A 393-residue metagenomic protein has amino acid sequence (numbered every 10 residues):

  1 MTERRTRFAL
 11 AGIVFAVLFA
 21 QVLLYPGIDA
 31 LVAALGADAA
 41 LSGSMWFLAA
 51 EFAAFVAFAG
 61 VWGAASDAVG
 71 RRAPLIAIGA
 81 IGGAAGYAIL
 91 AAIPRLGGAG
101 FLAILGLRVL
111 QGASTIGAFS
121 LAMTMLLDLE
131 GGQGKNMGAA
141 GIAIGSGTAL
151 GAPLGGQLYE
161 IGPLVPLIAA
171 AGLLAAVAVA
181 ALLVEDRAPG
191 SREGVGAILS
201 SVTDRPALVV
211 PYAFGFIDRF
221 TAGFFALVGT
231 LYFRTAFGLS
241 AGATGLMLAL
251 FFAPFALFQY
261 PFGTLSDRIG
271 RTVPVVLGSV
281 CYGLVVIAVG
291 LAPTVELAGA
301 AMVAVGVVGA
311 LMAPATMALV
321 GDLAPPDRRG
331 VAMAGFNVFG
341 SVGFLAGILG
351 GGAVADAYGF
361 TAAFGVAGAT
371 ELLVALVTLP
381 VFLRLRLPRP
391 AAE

Functional and structural regions predicted by a protein language model:
M1-E3, V184-G215: Juxtamembrane intracellular "pre-TM" segments in multi-pass secondary transporters
M1-F52, L208-V210, F214, R219-F237 (+1 more regions): Helix-loop boundary and gating motifs at the non-cytosolic
W46-G63, A249-P261: Central cavity-lining transmembrane alpha-helices of secondary-active solute carriers, predominantly the Major
I81-G98, C281-P293: C-terminal ends and interior cores of transmembrane alpha-helices in multi-pass membrane transporters/permeases
G100-G117, F216, L297-L311: Hydrophobic core of transmembrane alpha-helices in multi-pass small-molecule transporters, especially MFS/SLC-type
L105-G145, A318-L319: Cytoplasmic helix-loop-helix junction between adjacent transmembrane helices in 12-TM secondary transporters
A140-L182, T361: Helix-loop-helix hairpin linking two adjacent transmembrane segments in secondary transporters
G172-G190, V374-F382: C-terminal membrane-cytosol helix-exit motif in multi-pass small-molecule transporters
